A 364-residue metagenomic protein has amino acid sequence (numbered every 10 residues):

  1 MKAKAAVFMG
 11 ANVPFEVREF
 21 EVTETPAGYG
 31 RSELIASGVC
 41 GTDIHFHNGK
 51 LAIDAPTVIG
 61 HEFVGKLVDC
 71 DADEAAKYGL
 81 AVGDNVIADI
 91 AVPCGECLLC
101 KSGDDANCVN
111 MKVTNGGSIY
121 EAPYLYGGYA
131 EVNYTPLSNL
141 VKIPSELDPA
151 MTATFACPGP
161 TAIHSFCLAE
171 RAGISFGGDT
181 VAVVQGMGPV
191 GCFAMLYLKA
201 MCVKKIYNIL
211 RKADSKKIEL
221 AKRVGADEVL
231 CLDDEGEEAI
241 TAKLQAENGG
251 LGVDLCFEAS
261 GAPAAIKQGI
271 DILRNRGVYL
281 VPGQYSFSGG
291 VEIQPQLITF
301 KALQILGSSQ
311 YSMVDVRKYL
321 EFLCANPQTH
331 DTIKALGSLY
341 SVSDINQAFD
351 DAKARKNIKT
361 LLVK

Functional and structural regions predicted by a protein language model:
M1-A3, A239, K267-D271, M313-K364: C-terminal hydrophobic helical "lid"/dimerization subdomain of Rossmann-like NAD(P)H-dependent oxidoreductases
T23-S37, K50-K101, A106, Y126 (+1 more regions): Glycine-rich beta-strand-centered segment in the early N-terminal region that forms part of a ligand/cofactor-binding
G95-A182: NAD(P)H dinucleotide-binding glycine-rich loop of Rossmann-like/cofactor-binding domains, especially the beta1-alpha1
S145-E235: Mid-domain Rossmann-like dinucleotide-binding core that forms the NAD(H)/NADP(H) cofactor-binding site
V203, K216, K222, D227 (+3 more regions): Glycine-rich phosphate-binding loop and adjacent beta-alpha segment of Rossmann(oid) nucleotide-cofactor-binding
E235-G250: Short amphipathic alpha-helix with an adjacent loop that forms part of the alpha/beta core around
L251-F257: Short SAM/SAH-binding signature in class I
